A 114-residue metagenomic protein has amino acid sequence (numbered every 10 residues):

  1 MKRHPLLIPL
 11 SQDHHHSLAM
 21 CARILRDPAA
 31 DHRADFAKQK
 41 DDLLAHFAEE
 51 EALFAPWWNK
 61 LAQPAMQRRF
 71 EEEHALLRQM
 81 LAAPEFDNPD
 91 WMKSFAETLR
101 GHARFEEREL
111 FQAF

Functional and structural regions predicted by a protein language model:
M1-F114: Small-residue-biased structural context
